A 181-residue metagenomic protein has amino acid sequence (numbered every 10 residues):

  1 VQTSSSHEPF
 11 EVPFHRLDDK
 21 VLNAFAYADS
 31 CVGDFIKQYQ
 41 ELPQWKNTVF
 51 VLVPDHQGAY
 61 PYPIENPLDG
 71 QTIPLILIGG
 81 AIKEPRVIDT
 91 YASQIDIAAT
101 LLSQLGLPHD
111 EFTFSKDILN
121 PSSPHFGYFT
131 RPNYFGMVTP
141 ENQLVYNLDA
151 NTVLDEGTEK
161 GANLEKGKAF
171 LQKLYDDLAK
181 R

Functional and structural regions predicted by a protein language model:
V1-R181: Solvent-exposed soluble domains appended to multi-pass membrane proteins
